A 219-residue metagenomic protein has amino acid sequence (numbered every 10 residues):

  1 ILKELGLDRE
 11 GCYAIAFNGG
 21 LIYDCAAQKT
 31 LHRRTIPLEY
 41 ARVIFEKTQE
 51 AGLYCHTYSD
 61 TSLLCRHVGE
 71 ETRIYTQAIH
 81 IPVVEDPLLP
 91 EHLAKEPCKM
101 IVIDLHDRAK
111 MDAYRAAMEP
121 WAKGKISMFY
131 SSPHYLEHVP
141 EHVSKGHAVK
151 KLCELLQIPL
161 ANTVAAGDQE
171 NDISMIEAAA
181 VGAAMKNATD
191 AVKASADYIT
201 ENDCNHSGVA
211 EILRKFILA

Functional and structural regions predicted by a protein language model:
I1-T72: Active-site phosphate-binding/coordination module
K3-G6, Q49, R115-P120, K150 (+3 more regions): Class I S-adenosyl-L-methionine
L7-D8, A94, Q157, K193: Alpha-helix termination/capping residues and helix-transition junctions
D8-E10, N18, A122-G124, A178-A179 (+1 more regions): Short, structured coil segments at secondary-structure junctions
L21-Y23, L64, A109, E137 (+2 more regions): Flexible, glycine-rich phosphate/dinucleotide-binding loops and adjacent beta-alpha linkers at cofactor/substrate
K47-A166: Conserved acidic, metal-coordinating active-site core of Asp-based, Mg2+-dependent phosphoryl-transfer enzymes
E137-A219: Mg2+-dependent phosphoryl-transfer enzymes with acidic/Ser/Thr/Gly-rich catalytic loops
